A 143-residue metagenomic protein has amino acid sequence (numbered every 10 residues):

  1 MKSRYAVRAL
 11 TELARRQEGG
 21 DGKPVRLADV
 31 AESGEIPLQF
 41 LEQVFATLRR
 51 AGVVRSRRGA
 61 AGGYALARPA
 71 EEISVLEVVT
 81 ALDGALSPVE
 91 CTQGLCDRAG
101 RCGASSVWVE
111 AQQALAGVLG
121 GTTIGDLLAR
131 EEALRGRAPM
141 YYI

Functional and structural regions predicted by a protein language model:
R8-G19, A81: Short amphipathic alpha-helical elements of helix-turn-helix/winged-helix folds
P24-E35: A short alpha-helical element within helix-turn-helix/winged-helix DNA-binding domains across DNA-binding proteins
E32, R49-R50: Alpha-helical residues within the helix-turn-helix
F45-A46: Short, hydrophobic-biased segments on the C-terminal half of alpha helices that form "recognition helices"
G52-L66: Beta-hairpin "wing" of winged helix-turn-helix
V75, L95-I143: C-terminal regulatory/oligomerization modules of transcriptional regulators
